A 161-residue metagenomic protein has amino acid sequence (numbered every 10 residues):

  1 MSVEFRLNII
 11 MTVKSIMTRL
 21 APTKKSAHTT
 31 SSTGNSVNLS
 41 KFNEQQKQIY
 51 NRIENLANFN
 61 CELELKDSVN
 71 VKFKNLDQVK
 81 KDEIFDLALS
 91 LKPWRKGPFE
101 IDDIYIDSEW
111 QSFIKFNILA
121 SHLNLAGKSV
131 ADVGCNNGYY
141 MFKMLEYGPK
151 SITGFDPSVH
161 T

Functional and structural regions predicted by a protein language model:
R6-S112: N-terminal accessory regions of S-adenosyl-L-methionine
E109-A126: Conserved alpha-helix/loop element of class I SAM-dependent methyltransferases that forms part of the SAM/SAH-binding
G127-K128, P149: Short, well-ordered alpha-helix to beta-strand connector turns
K128-N136: Conserved class I S-adenosyl-L-methionine
G138-F142: Glycine-rich SAM-binding Motif I of class I
L145-E146: Gly/Ala-rich phosphate-binding loop of Rossmann-like dinucleotide-binding domains, activating on the conserved
P149-T161: Class I SAM-dependent methyltransferase SAM/SAH-binding core
